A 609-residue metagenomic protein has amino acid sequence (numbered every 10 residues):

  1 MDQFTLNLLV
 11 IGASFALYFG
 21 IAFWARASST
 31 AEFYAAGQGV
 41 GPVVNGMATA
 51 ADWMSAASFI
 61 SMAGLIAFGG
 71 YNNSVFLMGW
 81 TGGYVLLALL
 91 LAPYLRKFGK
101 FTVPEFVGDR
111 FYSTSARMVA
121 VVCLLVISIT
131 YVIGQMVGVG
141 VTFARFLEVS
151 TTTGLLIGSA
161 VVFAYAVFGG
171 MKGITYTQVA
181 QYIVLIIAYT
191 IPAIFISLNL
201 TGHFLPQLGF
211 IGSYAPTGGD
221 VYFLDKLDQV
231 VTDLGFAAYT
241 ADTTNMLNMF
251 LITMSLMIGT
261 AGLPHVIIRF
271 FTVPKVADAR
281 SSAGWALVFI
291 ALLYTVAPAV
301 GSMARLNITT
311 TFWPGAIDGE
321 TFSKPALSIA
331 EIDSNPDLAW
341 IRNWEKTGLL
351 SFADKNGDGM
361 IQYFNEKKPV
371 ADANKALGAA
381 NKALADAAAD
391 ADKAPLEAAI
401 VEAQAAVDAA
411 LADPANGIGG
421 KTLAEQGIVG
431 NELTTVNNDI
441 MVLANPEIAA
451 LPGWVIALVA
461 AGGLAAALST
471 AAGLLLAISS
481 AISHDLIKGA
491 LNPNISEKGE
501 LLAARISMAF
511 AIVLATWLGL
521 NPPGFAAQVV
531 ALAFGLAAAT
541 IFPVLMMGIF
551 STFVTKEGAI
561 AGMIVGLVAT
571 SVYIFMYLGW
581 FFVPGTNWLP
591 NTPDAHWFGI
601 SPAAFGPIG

Functional and structural regions predicted by a protein language model:
M1-G609: Membrane-embedded helix-loop-helix hairpins and adjacent transmembrane boundary segments in multi-pass transporters
